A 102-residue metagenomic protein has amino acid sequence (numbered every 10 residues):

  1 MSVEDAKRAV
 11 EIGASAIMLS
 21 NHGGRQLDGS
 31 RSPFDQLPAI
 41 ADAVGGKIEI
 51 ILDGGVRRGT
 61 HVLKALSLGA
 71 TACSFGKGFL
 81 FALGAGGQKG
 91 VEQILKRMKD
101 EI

Functional and structural regions predicted by a protein language model:
M1-L52, G59-A82, K96: Alpha/beta enzyme core
T71, G87-I102: Internal helix-turn-beta structural module
